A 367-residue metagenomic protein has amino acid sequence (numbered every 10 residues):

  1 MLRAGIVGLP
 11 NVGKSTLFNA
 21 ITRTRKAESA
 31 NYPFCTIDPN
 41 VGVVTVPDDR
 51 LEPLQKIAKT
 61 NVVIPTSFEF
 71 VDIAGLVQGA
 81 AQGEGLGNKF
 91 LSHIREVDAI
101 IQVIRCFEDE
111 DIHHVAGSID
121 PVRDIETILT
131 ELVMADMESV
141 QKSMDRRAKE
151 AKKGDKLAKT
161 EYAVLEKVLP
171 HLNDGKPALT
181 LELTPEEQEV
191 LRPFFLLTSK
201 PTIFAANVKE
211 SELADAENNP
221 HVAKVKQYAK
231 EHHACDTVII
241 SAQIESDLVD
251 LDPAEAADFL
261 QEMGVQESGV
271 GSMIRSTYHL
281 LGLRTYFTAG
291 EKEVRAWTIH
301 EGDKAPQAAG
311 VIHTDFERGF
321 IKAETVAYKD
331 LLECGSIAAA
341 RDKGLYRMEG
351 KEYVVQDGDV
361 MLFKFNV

Functional and structural regions predicted by a protein language model:
M1-H113, Q141-K142, R147: Conserved G1/Walker A P-loop phosphate-binding module
L2-V7, V12, F18, Q141 (+3 more regions): C-terminal-of-GTPase-core extension/linker across diverse P-loop GTPases
I21, G83-L86, V115-S118, E217-H221 (+1 more regions): Short, glycine/charged-enriched secondary-structure capping and boundary segments
R23, K56, S92, T130 (+4 more regions): Short, intrinsically disordered, mixed-charge
R25-P33, N40-G42, R50-P53, Q82 (+10 more regions): Glycine-rich, flexible loop/turn motifs
F34, D48-L51, N61-F70, E84-D98 (+9 more regions): Amphipathic alpha-helical transducer elements in NTP-driven molecular machines
F34, P39-G42, D49-L51, K56-V63 (+14 more regions): Short capping/connector residues at structural and topological boundaries
G42-P47, A74-E84, R95-L157, H171-T184 (+1 more regions): Conserved Switch II/interswitch segment of TRAFAC-class P-loop GTPases
